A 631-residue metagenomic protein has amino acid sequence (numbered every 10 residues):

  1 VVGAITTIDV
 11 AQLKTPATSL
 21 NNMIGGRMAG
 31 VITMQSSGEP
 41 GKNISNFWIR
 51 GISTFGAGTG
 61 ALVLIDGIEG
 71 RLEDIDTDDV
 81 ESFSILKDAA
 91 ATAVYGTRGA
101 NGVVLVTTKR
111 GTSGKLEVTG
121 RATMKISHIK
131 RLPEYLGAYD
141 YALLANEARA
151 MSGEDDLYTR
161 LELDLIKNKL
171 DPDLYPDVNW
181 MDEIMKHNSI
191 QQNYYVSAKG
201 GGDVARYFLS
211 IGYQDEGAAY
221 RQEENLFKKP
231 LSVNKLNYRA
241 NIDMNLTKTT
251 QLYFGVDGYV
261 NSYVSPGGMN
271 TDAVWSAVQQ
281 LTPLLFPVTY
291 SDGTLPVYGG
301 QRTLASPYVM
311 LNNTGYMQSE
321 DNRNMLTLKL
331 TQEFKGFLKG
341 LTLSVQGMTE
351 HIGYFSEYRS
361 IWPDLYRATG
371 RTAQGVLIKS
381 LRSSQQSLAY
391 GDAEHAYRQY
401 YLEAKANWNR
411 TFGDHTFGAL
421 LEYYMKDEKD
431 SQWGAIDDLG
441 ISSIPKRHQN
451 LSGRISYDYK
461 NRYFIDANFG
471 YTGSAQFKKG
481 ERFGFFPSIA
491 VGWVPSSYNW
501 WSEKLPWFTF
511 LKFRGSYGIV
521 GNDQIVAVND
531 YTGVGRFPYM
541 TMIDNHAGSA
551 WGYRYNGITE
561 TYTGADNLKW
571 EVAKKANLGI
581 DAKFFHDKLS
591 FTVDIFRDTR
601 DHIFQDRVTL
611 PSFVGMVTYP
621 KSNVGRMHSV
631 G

Functional and structural regions predicted by a protein language model:
V1-Y238, L252: Short, small/polar-rich motifs associated with maturation and membrane association, primarily at protein termini
V2, G60, Q192, N241-T250 (+6 more regions): Extracellular/periplasmic, surface-exposed regions of secreted and cell-surface proteins
I24, F286-D292: GHKL/Bergerat-fold ATPase module in large chromosome/replication-associated machines
S127-R131, F355-D364: Short, solvent-exposed beta-strand-terminating loops
Y263-W275: Low-complexity intrinsically disordered tracts that form flexible linkers/tails across taxa
G267, S291, G391-H395: Compositionally biased, intrinsically disordered linkers/stalks adjacent to structured regions
V278, T282-P283: Long, non-globular regulatory segments flanking folded domains
L284-P287, A467: Glycine-rich cofactor/substrate-binding loops
